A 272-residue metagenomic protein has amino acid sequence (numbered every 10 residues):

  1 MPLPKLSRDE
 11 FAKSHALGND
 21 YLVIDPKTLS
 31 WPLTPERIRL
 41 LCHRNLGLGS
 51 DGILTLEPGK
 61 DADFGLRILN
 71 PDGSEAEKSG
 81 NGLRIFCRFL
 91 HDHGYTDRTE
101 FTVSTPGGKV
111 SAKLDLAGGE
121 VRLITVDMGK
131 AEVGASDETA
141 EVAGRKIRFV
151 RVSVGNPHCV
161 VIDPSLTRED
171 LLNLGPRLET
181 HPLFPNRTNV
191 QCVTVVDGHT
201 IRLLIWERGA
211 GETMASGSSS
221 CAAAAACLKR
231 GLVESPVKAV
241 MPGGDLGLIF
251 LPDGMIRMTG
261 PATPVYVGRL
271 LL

Functional and structural regions predicted by a protein language model:
M1-E120, V160-L272: A glycine-rich beta-to-alpha transition motif near the start of alpha/beta enzyme domains, typified by
R8, D137-T139, K146-F149, M258: Short secondary-structure junctions
T102, S111-K113, T139-E141, K146-R148: Ser/Thr- (and often Asn-) enriched beta-sheet segments in non-cytosolic proteins
E120-M128: Short, solvent-exposed secondary-structure boundary/capping segments
K130-E132: Ligand-binding beta-strand-loop-alpha-helix segment within the catalytic cores of soluble metabolic enzymes
G134-S136, G144-R148, R177-E179, N189: Glycine-rich, charged/polar anion/phosphate-binding loops that engage phosphate groups from diverse ligands
D137-G144, V267-L272: Extended Gly/Ser/Thr-rich low-complexity repeat segments, especially those forming or decorating extracellular
E141-R168: Internal active-site segments that recognize and position negatively charged phosphoryl groups and nucleotide moieties
